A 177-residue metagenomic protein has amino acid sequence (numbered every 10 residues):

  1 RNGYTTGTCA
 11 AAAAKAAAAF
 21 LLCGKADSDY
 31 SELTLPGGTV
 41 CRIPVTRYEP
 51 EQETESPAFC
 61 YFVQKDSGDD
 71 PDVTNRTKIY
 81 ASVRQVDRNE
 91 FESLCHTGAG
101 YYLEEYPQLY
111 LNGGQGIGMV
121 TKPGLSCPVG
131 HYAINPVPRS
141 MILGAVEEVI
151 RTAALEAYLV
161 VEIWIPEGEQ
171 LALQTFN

Functional and structural regions predicted by a protein language model:
R1-F176: Generic N-terminal targeting/processing segments that precede catalytic cores or assembly contacts
